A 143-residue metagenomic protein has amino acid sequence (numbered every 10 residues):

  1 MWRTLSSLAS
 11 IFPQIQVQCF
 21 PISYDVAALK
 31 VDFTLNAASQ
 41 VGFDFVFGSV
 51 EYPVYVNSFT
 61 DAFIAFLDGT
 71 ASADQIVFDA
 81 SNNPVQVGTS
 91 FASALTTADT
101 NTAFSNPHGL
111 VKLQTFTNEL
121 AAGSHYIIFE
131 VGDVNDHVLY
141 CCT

Functional and structural regions predicted by a protein language model:
M1-D32: Surface-exposed, low-complexity/disordered Ser/Thr/Gly/Pro/Asn-rich loops and linkers
S23-V26, T34-G42, A121-Y126: Extended extracellular/luminal ectodomain segments enriched in beta-structured repeat modules
D25-L29, S39, F59-F63: Residues that flank catalytic or metal-binding motifs in active/ligand-binding sites
D32-T34, D44-V46, F66, E130: Residue-level recognition of well-ordered beta-strand positions that form the cores of beta-sheet-rich folds across
F45-V56: Short amphipathic, basic-aromatic surface patches that mediate peripheral association with negatively charged
V56-A121, Y126, H137: Exoplasmic/lumenal beta-rich domain surfaces
E130-V138: Short beta-strand-plus-loop segments that form exposed binding edges in beta-rich domains
Y140-T143: Exposed low-complexity, polar/acidic, P/S/T/G-rich flexible segments that act as propeptides, protease-susceptible
